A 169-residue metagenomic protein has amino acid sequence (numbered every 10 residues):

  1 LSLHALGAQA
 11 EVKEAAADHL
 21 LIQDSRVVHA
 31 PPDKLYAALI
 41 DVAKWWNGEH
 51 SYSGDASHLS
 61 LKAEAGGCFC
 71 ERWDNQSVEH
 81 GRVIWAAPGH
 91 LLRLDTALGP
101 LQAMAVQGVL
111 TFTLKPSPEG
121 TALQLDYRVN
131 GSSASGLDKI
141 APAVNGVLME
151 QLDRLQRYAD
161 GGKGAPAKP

Functional and structural regions predicted by a protein language model:
L1-H4: Bacterial N-terminal signal peptides
G7-A56: Hydrophobic ligand-binding cavity/cleft-lining segments
A10, A122, R128-P169: A conserved amphipathic terminal alpha-helix motif
R26-D33, M104, D138-M149: Soluble non-cytosolic domains of exported or imported proteins
L35-Y36, F69, V83, L94 (+2 more regions): Hydrophobic pocket/interface hotspot
A37-K44, W85-L91, D153-D160: Sec-exported extracytoplasmic/periplasmic mature domains
V42-H80: Short beta-edge strand/loop motif at the mouth of beta-sheet-based domains
L59-S60, D74-G120, R128-N130: Hydrophobic-ligand binding "helix-grip"
